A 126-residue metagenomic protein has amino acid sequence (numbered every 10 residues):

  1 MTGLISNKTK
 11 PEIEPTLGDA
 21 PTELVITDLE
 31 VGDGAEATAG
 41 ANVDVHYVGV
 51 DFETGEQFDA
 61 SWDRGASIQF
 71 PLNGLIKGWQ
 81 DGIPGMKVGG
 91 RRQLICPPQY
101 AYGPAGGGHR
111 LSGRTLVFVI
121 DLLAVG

Functional and structural regions predicted by a protein language model:
M1-G126: Cross-family detector of peptidyl-prolyl cis-trans isomerase
